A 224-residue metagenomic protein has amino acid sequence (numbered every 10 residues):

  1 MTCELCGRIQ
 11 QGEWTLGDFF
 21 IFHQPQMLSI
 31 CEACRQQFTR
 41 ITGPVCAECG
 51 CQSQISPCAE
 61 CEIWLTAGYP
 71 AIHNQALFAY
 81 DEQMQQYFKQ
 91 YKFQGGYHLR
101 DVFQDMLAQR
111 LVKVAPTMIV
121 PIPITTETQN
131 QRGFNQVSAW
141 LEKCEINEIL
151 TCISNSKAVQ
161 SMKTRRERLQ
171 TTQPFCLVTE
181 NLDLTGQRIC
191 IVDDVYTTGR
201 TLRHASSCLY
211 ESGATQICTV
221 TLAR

Functional and structural regions predicted by a protein language model:
M1-R224: Glycine-rich phosphate/pyrophosphate-handling loop used in enzymes and phosphotransfer proteins
